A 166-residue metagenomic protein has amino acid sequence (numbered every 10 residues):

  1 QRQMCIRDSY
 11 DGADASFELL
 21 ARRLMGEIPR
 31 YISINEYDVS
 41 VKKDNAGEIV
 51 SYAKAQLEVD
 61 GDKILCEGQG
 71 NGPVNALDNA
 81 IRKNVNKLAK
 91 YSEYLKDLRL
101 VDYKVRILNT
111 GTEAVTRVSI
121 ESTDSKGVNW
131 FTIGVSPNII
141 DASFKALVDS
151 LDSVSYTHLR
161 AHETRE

Functional and structural regions predicted by a protein language model:
Q1-D8, T157-E166: Conserved small/polar residues in nucleotide/adenosyl-binding loops
R7-W130, G134-I139: Non-catalytic terminal/interface segments that mediate subunit docking, oligomerization, and allosteric communication
N71, N79, K83, A146-D149 (+2 more regions): Short alpha-helical scaffold segments that flank and stabilize functional sites
N75, D141-A142, R165-E166: Short alpha-helical interface patches
V85-K90, L151-L159: Short helix-capping/linker segments at secondary-structure and domain boundaries
N129-Y156: Mixed-charge, glycine-accented linear interaction segment located at domain edges/termini
